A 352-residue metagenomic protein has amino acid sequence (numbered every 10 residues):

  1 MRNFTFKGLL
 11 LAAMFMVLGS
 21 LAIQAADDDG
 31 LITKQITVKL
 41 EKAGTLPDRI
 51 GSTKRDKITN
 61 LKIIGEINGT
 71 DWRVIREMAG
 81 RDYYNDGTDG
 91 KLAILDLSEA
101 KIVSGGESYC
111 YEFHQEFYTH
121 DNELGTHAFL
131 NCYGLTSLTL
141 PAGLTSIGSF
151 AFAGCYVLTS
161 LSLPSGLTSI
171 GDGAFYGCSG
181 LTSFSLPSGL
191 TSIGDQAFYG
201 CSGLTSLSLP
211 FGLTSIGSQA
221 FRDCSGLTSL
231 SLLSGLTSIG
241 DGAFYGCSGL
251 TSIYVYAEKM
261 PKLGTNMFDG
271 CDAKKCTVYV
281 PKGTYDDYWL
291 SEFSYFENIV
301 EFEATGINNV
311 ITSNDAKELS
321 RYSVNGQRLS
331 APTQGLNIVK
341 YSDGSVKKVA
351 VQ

Functional and structural regions predicted by a protein language model:
M1-L11: Bacterial N-terminal signal peptides that target proteins for export
F6, L336-Q352: C-terminal tail/sorting-segment detector
L9-S20: Bacterial N-terminal signal peptides
L31-E41, T59-I67, G87-N122, Y133-S146 (+7 more regions): Structural signature of tandem-repeat unit edges
L61, Y288, G306-V310, G326 (+2 more regions): Terminal processing/anchoring signals of secreted or surface-associated proteins and related intramolecular
G125-A128, G148-A153, G171-Y176, G194-Y199 (+3 more regions): Consensus positions within tandem repeat domains that build extended binding/scaffold surfaces
E301-N325: Residue-level detector of functionally pivotal "anchor" positions at catalytic/ligand-binding pockets or at interdomain
S323-D343: Short, surface-exposed loop/turn motifs with a glycine/proline- and acidic-biased composition
